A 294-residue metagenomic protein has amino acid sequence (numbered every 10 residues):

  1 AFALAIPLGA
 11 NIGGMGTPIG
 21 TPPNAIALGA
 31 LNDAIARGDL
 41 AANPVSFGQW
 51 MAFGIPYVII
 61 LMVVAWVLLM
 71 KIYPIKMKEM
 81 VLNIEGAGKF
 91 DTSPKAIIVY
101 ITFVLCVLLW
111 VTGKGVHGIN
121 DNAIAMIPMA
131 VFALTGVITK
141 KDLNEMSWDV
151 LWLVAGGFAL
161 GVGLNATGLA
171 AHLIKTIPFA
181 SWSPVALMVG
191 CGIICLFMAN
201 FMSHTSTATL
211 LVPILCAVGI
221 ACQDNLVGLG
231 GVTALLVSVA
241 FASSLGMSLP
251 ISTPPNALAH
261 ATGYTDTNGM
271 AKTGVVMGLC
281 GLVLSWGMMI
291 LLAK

Functional and structural regions predicted by a protein language model:
A3-L4, M51-I55, A96, Y100-V104 (+5 more regions): Hydrophobic alpha-helical transmembrane segments
L4, G9, G13-I26, L31-D33 (+3 more regions): Juxtamembrane and boundary regions of transmembrane helices in multi-pass small-molecule transporters and channels
G13-P23, I119-N120, V162-T167, M198-L210 (+1 more regions): Short helix-coil transition sites and intra-membrane helix breaks within transmembrane domains of multi-pass
P23, S181-V227, V232, V239-S243: Hydrophobic alpha-helical transmembrane segments of multi-pass integral membrane proteins, predominantly secondary
G54-V58, F90-V99, I119-A123, L143-G161 (+1 more regions): Helical membrane-embedded segments and adjacent short helical loop/helix-boundary regions of multi-pass membrane
I55-L61, G118-M129, K175-L187, T233-L249: Structural signature of hydrophobic alpha-helical transmembrane segments
V67, T92-I97, L105-M126, A133-M146: Flexible hinge motifs at transmembrane-helix junctions and intramembrane kinks/re-entrant loops in multi-pass membrane
K140-H172, P184-F201: Core transmembrane alpha-helical segments of multi-pass membrane transporters/permeases
